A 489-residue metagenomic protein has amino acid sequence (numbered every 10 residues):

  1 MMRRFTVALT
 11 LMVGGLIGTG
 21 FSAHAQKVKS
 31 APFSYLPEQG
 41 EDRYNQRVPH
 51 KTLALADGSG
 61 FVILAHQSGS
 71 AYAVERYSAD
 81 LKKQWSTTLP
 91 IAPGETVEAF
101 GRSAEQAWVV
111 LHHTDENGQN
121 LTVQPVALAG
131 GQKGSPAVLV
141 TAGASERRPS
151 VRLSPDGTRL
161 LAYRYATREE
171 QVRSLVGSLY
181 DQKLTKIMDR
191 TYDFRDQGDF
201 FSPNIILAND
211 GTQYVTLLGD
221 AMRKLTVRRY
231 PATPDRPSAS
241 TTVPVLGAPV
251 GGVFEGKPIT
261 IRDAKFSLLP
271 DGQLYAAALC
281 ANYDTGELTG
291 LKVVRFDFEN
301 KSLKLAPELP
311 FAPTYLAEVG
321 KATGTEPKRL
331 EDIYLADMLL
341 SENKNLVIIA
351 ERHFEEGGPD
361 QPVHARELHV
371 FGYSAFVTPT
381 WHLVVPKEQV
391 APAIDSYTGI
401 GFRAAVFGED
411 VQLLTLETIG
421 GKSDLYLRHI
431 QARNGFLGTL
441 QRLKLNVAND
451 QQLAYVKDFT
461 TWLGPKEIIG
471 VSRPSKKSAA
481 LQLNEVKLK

Functional and structural regions predicted by a protein language model:
A25-V48, K82, K321: A short helix->beta-strand "capping" segment at the edge of beta-propeller domains
E38-Y72: Beta-strand-rich domains and repeat architectures in extracellular enzymes and scaffolds, especially beta-propellers
Y44-L53, A92-R102, A142-L153, Q197-I206 (+4 more regions): Repeated scaffold domains used in trafficking and secretory/extracellular systems, primarily beta-propellers
V74-S78, T122-A129, S174-K183, T226-R236 (+4 more regions): Beta-propeller blade signature
D80-G118, A137-R147, D193-S202, V250 (+1 more regions): Blade-loop segments of beta-propeller domains
D210, L217, M222-A350: Long, internal scaffold/assembly segments composed of regular secondary structure
L246-R262, E308-L330, T380-F402, N434-G464: Conserved blade-ending motifs and adjacent loop-strand segments that build the rim/top face of beta-propeller domains
A336-E367, A393-L437: Loop/turn-rich, solvent-exposed surfaces of beta-rich toroidal or solenoidal domains
